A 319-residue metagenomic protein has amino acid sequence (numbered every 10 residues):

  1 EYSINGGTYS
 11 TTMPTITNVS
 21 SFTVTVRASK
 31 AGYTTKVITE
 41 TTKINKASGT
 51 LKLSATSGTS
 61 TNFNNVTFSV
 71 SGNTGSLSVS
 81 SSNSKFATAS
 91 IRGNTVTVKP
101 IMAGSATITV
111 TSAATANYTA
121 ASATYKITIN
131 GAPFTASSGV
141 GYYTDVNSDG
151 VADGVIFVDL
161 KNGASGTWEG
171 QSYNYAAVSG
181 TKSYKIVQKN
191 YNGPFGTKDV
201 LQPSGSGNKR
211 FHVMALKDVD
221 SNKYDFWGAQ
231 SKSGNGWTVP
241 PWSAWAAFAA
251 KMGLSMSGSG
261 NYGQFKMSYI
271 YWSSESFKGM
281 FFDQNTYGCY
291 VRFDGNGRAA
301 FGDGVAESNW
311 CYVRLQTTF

Functional and structural regions predicted by a protein language model:
E1-V24, K30-A31, K36-A132: Extracytoplasmic soluble-region selector
Y2, V239-P240: Structural scaffold elements adjacent to functional motifs in cytosolic proteins
T12-P14, K99-A103, L216-D220, R292-G297: Secondary-structure transition/turn motif
A87, V96, G141, S165 (+1 more regions): Hydrophobic residues embedded in beta-strands of well-ordered beta-sheets
A87-A89, I156, C289-F293: Broad, structure-driven detector of short, well-ordered beta-strand segments within folded domains
G131-G236, A306-F319: Short, compositionally biased
W242-F319: C-terminal, surface-exposed recognition/capping segments
